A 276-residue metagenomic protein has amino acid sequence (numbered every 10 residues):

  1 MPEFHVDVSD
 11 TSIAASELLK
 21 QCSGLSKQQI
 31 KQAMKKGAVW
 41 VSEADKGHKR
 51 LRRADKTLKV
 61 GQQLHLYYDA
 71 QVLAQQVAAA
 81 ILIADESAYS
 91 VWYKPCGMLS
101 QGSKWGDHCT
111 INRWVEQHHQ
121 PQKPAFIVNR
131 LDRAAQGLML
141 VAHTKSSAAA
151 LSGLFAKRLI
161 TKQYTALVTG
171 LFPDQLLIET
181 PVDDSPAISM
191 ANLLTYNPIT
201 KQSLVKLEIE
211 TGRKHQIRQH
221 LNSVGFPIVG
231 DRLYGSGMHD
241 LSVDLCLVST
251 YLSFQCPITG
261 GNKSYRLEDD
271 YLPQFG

Functional and structural regions predicted by a protein language model:
M1-K36, I199-Q202, E210, K214-G276: Pseudouridine synthases involved in rRNA/tRNA modification
M1-L177, P181-D183, Q274: RNA pseudouridine synthases
Y67, T169, L194, E208-E210 (+2 more regions): Solvent-exposed residues in well-ordered beta-strands and their adjoining turns, especially edge/terminal strands
A84-E86, T195-K201: Short, ordered beta-strand-loop transition motifs
C96, K104, T144, F155-A156 (+4 more regions): A short beta-strand motif that forms part of the nucleic acid-binding face of small beta-barrel RNA-binding folds
L176, T180, A187-S189, H215 (+1 more regions): Short beta-strand segments
V182-A187, L233-G235: PP2C/PPM family metal-dependent serine/threonine protein phosphatase catalytic domain, recognizing the conserved
A191, V205: Long C-terminal interaction/binding lobes of large macromolecular proteins
